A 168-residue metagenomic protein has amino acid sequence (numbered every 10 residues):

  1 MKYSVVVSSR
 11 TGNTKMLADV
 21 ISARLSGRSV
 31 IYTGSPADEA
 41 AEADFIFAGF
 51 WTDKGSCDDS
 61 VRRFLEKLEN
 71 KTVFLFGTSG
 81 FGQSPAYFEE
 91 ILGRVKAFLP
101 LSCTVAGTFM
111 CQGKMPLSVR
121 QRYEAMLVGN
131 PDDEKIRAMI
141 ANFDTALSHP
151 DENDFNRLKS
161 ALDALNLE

Functional and structural regions predicted by a protein language model:
K2-R24: N-terminal beta1-alpha1 ligand-phosphate binding loop
Y3, A23-S29, F45-A48, D53-E168: FMN-binding flavodoxin-like domain, especially the glycine-rich phosphate-binding loop
K15, A37-T52: N-terminal beta-loop-helix "entrance" segment that forms/cooperates in small-molecule cofactor or anionic ligand
S26-E39: A short, well-structured beta->alpha microelement
P36-A40, F64-K67: Short, conserved, surface-exposed binding loops centered on an aromatic residue
